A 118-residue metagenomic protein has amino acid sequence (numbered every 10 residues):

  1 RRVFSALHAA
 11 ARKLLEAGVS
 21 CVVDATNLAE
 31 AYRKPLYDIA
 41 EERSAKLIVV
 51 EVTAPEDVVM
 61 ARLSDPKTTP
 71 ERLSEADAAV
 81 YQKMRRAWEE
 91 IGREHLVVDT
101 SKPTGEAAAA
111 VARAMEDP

Functional and structural regions predicted by a protein language model:
R1-H8, E30, T53, A78-R85 (+1 more regions): Amphipathic alpha-helical transducer elements in NTP-driven molecular machines
R2-L47: Glycine-rich phosphate-binding loop used to anchor ATP phosphates in small-molecule kinases, encompassing both
H8-R12, E89, A112: Generic structural signal for well-ordered alpha-helical scaffold segments
L15, M115-P118: Short, hydrophobic alpha-helical segments
T26, T53, S101: Anionic group-transfer/hydrolysis microenvironments
P35-L36, R62, A110, A114: Alpha-helical scaffold elements adjacent to nucleotide-binding pockets in ATP/GTP-utilizing enzyme cores
R43-L63, V98: Conserved phosphate-donor/acceptor-positioning beta-strand/loop module used by diverse small-molecule
D65-A110, D117-P118: Small-molecule kinase domains that catalyze NTP-dependent phosphoryl transfer to phosphate-bearing small molecules
